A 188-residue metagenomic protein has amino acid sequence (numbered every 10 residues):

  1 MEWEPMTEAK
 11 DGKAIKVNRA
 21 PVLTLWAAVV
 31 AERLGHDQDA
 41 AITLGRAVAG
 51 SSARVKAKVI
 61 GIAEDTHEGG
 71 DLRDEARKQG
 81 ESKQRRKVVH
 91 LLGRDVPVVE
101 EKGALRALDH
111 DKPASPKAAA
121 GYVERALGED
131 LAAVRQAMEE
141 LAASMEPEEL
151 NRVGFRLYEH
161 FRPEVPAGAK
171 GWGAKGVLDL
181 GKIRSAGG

Functional and structural regions predicted by a protein language model:
E2-G188: Solvent-exposed interaction surfaces and binding hotspots enriched for charged
